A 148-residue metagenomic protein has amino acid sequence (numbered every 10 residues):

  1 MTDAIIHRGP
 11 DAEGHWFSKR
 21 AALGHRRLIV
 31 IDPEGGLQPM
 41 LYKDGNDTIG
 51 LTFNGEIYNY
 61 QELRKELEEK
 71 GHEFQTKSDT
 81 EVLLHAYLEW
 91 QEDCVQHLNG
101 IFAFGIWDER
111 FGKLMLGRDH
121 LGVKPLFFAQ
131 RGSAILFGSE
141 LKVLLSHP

Functional and structural regions predicted by a protein language model:
M1-P148: Cysteine-centered catalytic environments shared across enzyme families
